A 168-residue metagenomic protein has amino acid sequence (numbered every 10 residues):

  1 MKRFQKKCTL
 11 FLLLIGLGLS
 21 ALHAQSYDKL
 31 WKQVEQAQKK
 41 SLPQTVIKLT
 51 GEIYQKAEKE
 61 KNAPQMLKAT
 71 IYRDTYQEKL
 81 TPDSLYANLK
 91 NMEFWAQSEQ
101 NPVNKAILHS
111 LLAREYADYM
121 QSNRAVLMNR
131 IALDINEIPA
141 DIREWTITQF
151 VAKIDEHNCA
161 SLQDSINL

Functional and structural regions predicted by a protein language model:
M1-L30: Bacterial Sec-dependent N-terminal signal peptides
Y27-Q33, A37-L168: Extracytoplasmic/secretory-pathway proteins
